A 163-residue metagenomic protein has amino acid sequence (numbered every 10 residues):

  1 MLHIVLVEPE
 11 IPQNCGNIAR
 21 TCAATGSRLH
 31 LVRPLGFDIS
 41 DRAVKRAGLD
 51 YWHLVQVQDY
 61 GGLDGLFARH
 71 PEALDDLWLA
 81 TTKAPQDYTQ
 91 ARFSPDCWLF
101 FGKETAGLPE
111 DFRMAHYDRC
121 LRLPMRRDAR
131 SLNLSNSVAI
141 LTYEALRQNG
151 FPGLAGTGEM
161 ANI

Functional and structural regions predicted by a protein language model:
M1-I163: Post-transcriptional modification and biogenesis factors for structured RNAs of the translation apparatus
